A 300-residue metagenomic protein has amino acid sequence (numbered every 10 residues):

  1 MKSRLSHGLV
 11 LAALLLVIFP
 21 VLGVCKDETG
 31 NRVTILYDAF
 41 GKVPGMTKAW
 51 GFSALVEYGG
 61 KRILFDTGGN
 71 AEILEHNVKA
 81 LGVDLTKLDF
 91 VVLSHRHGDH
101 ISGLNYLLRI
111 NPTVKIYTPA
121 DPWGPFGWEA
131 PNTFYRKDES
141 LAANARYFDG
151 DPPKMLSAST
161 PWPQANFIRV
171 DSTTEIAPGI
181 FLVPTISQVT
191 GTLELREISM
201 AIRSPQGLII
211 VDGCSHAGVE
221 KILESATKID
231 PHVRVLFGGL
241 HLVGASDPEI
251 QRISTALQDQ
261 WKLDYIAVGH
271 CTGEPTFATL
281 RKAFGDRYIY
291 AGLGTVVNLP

Functional and structural regions predicted by a protein language model:
M1-V10: Bacterial N-terminal signal peptides that target proteins for export
V10-P20: Bacterial N-terminal signal peptides
G23-C25: Boundary at the C-terminal end of the N-terminal hydrophobic targeting segment
R32-L81, L193-D212: Conserved beta-strand hairpin/beta-sheet module of binuclear metal-dependent hydrolase folds, prominently
G41-P44, Q188-G191, L242-S246: Short, small-residue-enriched loops and turns at beta-alpha junctions that line or gate enzyme active sites
E72-T118, T227-F237, H241: Active-site metal-binding motif and surrounding structural segment of the metallo-beta-lactamase
H100, K115, S199, P205-T295: Cap/insert and terminal regions of metallo-dependent hydrolase folds
W123-I198, I289-P300: Metallo-beta-lactamase
